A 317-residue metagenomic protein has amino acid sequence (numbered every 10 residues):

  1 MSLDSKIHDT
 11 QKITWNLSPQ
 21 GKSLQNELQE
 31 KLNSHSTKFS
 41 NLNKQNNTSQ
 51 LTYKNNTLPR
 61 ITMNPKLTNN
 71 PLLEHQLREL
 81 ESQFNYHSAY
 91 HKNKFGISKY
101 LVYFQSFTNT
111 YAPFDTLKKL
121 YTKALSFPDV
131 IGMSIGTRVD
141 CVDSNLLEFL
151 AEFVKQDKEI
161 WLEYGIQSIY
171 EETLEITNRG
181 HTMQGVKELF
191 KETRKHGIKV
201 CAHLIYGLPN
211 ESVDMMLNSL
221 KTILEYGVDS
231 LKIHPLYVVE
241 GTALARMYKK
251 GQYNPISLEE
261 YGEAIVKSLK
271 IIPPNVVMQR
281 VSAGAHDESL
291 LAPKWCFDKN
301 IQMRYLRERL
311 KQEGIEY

Functional and structural regions predicted by a protein language model:
M1-L67, V238-Y317: Auxiliary Fe-S-binding modules of radical SAM enzymes
L67-H87, H91-F114, D129-V142, E159-G185 (+1 more regions): Core AdoMet radical
H75, E79, A112, T116 (+4 more regions): Alpha-helix N-cap and loop-to-helix initiation/capping positions
H91-N93, Y121-P128, L150-E159, K191-K195: Acidic (Asp/Glu)-rich catalytic clusters
T108-A112, V139-V142, G207-E211, V239 (+1 more regions): Short, small-residue-enriched loops and turns at beta-alpha junctions that line or gate enzyme active sites
F114-T122, D143-V154, L174, M216: Distinct, well-ordered alpha-helical segments
K118-T122, A151, S212-D229, L258-E259 (+1 more regions): Short, electropositive alpha-helical surface patch
G185-A243, E259-S282: Conserved C-terminal portion of the radical SAM core fold that forms the substrate/S-adenosylmethionine-binding
